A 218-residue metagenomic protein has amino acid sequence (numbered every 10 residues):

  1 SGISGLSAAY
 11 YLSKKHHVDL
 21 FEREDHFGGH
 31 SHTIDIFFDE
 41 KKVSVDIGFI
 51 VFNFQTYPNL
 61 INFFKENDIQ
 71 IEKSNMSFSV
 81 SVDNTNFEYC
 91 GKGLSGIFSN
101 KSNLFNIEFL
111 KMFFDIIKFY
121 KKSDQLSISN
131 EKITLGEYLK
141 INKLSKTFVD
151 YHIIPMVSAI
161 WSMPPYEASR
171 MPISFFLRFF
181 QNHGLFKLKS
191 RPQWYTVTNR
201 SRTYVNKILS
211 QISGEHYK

Functional and structural regions predicted by a protein language model:
S1-G2: Glycine-rich Rossmann-fold phosphate-binding loop(s) that bind the pyrophosphate of adenine dinucleotide cofactors
G5: N-terminal Rossmann-fold NAD(P) dinucleotide-binding loop
S13-F37: Glycine-rich FAD pyrophosphate-binding loop
I34-L60: N-terminal glycine-rich dinucleotide-binding loop that anchors FAD/FMN and/or NAD(P) in oxidoreductases
E40-F49, Y120, K187-P192: Glycine-/proline-rich flexible loop or hinge segments
F54-R178, N182: Mobile amphipathic helical/loop "lid" adjacent to a hydrophobic cofactor/ligand pocket
F176-K218: Helical element adjacent to the flavin cofactor pocket in flavoenzyme catalytic cores
